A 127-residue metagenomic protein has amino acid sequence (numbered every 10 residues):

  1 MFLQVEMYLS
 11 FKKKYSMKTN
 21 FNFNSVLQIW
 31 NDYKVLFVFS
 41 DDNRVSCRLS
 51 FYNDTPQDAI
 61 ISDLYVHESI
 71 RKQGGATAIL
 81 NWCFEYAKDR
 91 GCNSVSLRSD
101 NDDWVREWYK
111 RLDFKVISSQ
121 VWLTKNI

Functional and structural regions predicted by a protein language model:
M1-D42: Short amphipathic alpha-helix that is part of the acyltransferase structural core
F11-K14, Y86, W108, L112: Alpha-helical interaction/dimerization surfaces of two-component signaling modules
Q28-K34, D41-D42, S46-D58, L64-Y65: A conserved beta-strand-loop-helix scaffold within acyl/acetyltransferase catalytic domains
Y33-V35, I117-W122: Short hydrophobic/aromatic beta-strand or adjacent loop that forms the aromatic wall/cage of a ligand/substrate-binding
V66, K72-E85, R111: Conserved acetyl-CoA-binding loop-helix of GNAT-fold acetyltransferases
T77, N101-S119: Conserved active-site alpha-helix within GNAT-family acetyltransferase domains
A87-D100: Conserved GNAT acetyl-CoA-binding A-motif
L123-I127: Short beta-strand-to-coil "C-cap" segments at the C-terminal boundary of structured domains/repeats, marking
